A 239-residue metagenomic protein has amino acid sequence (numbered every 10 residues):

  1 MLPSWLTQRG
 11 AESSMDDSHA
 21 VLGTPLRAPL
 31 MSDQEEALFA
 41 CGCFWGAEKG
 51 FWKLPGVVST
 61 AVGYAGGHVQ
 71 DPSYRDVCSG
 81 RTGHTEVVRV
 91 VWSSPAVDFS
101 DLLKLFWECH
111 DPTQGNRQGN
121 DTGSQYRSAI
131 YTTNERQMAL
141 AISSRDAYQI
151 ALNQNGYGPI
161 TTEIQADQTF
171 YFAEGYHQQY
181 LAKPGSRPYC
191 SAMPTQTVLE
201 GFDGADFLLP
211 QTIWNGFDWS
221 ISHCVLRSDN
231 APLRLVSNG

Functional and structural regions predicted by a protein language model:
M1-G239: Flexible coil/turn and secondary-structure edge motifs
